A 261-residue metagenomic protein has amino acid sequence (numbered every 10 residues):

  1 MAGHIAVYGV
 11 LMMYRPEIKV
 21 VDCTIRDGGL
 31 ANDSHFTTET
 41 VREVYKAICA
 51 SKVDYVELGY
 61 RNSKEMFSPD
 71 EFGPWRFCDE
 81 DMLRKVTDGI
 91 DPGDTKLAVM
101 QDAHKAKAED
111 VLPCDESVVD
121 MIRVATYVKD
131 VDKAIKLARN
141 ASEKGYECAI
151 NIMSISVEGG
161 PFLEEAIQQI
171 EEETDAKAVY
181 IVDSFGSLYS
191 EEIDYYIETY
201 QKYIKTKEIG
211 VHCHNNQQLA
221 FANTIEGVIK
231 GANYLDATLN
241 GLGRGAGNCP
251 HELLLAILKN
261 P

Functional and structural regions predicted by a protein language model:
G3-P261: Catalytic cores and adjacent flexible loops of soluble metabolic enzymes that perform enolate/carbanion chemistry on
